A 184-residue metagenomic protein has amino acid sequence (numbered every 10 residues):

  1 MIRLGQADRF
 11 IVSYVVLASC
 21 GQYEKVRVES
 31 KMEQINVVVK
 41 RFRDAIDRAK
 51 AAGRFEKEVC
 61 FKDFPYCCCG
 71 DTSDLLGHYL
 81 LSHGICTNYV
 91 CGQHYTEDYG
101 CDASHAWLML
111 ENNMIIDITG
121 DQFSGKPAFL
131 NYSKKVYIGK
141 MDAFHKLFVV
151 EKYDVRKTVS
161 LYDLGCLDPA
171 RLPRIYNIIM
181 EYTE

Functional and structural regions predicted by a protein language model:
C20-E184: A structural boundary/capping signal
